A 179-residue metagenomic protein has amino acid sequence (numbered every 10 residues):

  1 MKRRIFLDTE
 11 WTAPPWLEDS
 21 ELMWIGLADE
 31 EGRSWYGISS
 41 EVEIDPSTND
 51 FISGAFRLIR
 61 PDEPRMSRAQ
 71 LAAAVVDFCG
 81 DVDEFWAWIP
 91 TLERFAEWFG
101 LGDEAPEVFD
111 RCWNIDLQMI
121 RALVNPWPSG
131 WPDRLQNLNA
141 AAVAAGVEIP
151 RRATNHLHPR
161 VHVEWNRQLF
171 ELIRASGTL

Functional and structural regions predicted by a protein language model:
R3-I5, E10-V108: Conserved non-catalytic scaffold segment of RNase H-like nuclease domains
D8-E10, D116, H162: Acidic active-site catalytic centers that drive phospho-/nucleotidyl reactions and related ester hydrolyses
A13-P15, R121, R167: Hydrophobic positions within alpha-helical membrane elements
E21-G26, V124-P128, G177: Glycine-rich, phosphate-binding/catalytic loops in enzymes
D77, E97, A122, Q168 (+1 more regions): Residue-level signal for well-ordered alpha-helical scaffold segments within enzymatic catalytic domains
L92-P106, N114-D133: Substrate-recognition/cap helix-loop segment adjacent to the acidic, metal-dependent catalytic center of Asp-based
Q118, V147-L179: Acidic, Mg2+-coordinating catalytic module of metal-dependent nucleases/exonucleases that use a two-metal-ion mechanism
P128-P150: Short, flexible loop segments at boundaries between secondary-structure elements
